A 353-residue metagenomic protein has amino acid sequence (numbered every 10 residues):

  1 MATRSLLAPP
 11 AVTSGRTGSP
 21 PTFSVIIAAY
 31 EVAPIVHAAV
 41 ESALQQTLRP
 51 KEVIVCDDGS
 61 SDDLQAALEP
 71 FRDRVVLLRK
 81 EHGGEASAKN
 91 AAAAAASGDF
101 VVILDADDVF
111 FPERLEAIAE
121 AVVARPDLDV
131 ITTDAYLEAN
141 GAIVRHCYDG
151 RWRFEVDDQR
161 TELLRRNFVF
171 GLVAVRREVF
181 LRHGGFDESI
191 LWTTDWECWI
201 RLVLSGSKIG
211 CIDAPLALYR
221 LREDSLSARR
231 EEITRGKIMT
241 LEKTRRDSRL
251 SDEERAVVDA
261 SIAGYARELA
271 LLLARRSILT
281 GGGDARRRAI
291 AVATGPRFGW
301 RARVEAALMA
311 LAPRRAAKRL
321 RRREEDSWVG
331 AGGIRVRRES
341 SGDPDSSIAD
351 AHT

Functional and structural regions predicted by a protein language model:
A2-R235: Nucleotide-sugar donor-binding/catalytic module of glycosyltransferases that assemble extracellular/cell-envelope
R4-G15, I209, L221-T353: C-terminal subregions of glycosyltransferases and related glycan-biosynthesis enzymes
